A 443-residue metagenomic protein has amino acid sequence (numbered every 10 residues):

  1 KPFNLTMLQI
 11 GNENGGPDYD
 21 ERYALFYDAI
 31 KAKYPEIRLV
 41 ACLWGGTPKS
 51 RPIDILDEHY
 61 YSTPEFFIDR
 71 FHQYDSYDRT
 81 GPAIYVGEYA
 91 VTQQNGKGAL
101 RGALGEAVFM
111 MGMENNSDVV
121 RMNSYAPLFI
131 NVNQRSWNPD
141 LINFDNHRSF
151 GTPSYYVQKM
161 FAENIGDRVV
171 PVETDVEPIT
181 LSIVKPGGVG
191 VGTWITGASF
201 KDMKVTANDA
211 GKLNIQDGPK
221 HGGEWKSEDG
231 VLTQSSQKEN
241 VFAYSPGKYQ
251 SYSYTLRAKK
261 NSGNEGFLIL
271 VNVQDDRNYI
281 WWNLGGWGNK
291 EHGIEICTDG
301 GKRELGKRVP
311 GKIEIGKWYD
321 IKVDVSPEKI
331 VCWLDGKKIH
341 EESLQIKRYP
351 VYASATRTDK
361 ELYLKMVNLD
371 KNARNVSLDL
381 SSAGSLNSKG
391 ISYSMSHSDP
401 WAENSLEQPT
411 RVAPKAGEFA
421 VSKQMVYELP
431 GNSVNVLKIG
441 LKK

Functional and structural regions predicted by a protein language model:
Y27-K31, P35-C42, T47, I55 (+3 more regions): Catalytic-core region of carbohydrate-active enzymes that cleave or remodel glycosidic bonds
M110, N116, S124, P139-P178 (+6 more regions): Catalytic cores of secreted or luminal carbohydrate-active enzymes
I179-V184, D335-K347: Short, solvent-exposed beta-strand-to-loop segments that form ligand-recognition rims of beta-rich domains
G188-V189, W194-S199, S235-T298: Secretory/extracellular carbohydrate-interaction modules and structurally similar beta-sandwich "look-alikes"
Y254-L256, W318-V325, I330-L334: Short tryptophan-centered beta-strand motifs in secreted/extracellular beta-sheet-rich domains of glycan-recognition
D299-D320: Short, aromatic/His-centered strand-loop micro-motif at the edge of beta-sheets
Y349-L386, S392, N435-K438: Carbohydrate-binding surface patches
S385-P430: Acidic, Ser/Thr/Pro-rich beta/coil linker or hinge segments at domain junctions
